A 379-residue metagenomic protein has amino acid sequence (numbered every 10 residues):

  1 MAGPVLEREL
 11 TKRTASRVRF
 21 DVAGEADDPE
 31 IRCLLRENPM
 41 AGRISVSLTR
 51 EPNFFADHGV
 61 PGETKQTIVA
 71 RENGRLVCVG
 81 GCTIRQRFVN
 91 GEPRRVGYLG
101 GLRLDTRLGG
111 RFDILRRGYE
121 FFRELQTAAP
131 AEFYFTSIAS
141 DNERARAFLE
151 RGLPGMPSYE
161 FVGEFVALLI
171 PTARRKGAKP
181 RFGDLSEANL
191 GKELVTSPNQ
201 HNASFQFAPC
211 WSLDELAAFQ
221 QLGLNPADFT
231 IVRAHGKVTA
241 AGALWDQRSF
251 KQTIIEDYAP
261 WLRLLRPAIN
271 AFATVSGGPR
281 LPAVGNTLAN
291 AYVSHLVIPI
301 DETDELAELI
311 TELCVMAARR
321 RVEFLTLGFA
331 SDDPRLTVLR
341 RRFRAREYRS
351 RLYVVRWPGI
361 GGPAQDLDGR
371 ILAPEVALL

Functional and structural regions predicted by a protein language model:
A2-F55, P61-E63, T67-V69, Y98 (+4 more regions): Short amphipathic alpha-helix that is part of the acyltransferase structural core
A2-K12, I138-K179, A240-L379: Active-site/acyl-donor-binding loops of N-acyltransferases
F54-E72, C78, A131, A218-I231 (+2 more regions): A short helix-loop-beta-strand connector motif used in the catalytic cores of GNAT acetyltransferases and, in some
T67-V69, R75-R85, Y98, K237-R248: Conserved beta-strand in the GNAT
V79-R85, V96-F112, R117: Long, hydrophobic/aromatic-enriched structural stretches that serve as scaffold segments
L104, G109-L125, E302-V315: Conserved acetyl-CoA-binding loop-helix of GNAT-fold acetyltransferases
L108, R116-T230: Contiguous mid-protein beta-loop-alpha structural module that forms a pocket-lining wall or clamp of enzyme active
Q200-S204, L213-Q247, K251, V315-V322: Non-catalytic interaction/regulatory modules that flank or connect domains
